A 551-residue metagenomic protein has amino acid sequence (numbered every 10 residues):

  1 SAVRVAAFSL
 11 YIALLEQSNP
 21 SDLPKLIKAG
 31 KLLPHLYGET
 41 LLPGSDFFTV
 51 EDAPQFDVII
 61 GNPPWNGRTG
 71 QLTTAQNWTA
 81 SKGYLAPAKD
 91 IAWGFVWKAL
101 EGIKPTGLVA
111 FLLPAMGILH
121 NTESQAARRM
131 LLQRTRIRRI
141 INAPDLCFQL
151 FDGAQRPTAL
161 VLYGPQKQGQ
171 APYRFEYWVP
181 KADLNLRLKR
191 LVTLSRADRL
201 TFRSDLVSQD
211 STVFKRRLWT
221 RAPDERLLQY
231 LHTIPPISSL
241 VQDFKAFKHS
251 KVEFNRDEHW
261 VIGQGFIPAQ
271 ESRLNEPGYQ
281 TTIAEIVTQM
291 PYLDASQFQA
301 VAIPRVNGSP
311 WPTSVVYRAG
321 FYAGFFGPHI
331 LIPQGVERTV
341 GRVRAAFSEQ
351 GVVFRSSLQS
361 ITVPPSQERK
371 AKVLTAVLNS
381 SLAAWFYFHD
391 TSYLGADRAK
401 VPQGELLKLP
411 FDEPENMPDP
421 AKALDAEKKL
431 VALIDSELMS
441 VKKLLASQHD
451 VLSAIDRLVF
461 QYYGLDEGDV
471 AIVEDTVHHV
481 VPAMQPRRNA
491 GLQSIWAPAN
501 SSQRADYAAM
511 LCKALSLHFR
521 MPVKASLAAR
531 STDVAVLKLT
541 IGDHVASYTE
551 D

Functional and structural regions predicted by a protein language model:
S1-I140, D145-C147, L162, Q166 (+1 more regions): SAM-dependent methyltransferase catalytic region
V5, S9-A13, I59-N62, N66 (+17 more regions): Generic, well-ordered alpha-helical scaffold segments in large soluble proteins
L36-G38, A53-Q55, I60, I103-L108 (+7 more regions): Short, well-ordered loop/turn elements at secondary-structure boundaries
V50-A53, Q149-Q155, R398-P402: Short glycine-biased active-site loop of nucleotidyltransferases that positions the nucleotide triphosphate and helps
P64-N66, M116, Q168, Q297-A300 (+5 more regions): Short, glycine-/Ser/Thr-/acidic-enriched flexible segments
K104, Q149, P157-P333, E337 (+1 more regions): C-terminal substrate-recognition regions of SAM-dependent nucleic acid methyltransferases
G169, G327, E337, S356-K408 (+2 more regions): Basic, amphipathic alpha-helical recognition segments used for DNA target recognition
R221-E276, L293, E413-D551: Non-catalytic DNA-recognition/assembly elements of restriction-modification systems
